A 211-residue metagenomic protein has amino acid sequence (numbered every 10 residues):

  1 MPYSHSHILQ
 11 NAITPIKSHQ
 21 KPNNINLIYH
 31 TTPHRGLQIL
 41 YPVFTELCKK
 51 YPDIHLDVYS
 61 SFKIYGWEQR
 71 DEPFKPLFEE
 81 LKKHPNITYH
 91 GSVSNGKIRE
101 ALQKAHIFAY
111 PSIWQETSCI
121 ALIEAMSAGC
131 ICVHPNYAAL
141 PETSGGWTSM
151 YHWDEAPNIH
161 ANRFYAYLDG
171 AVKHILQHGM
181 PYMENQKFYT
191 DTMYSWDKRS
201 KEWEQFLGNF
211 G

Functional and structural regions predicted by a protein language model:
M1-S18: Donor nucleotide-sugar binding/catalytic pocket of nucleotide-sugar-dependent glycosyltransferases
H19-G36, Y41-F44, C48, D57: Conserved donor-binding/catalytic core segment of Leloir-type glycosyltransferases
H55-F74, G91: Glycosyltransferase donor-sugar binding loop
R70-G96: Nucleotide-activated donor-binding/catalytic signature segment of Leloir-type glycosyltransferases, i.e., the conserved
Q103-T117, C130: Acidic donor-binding loop of glycosyltransferase active sites
I131-H134, P141: Short hydrophobic beta-strand element within catalytic cores of glycosyltransferases and related nucleotide-activated
P141-V172: Change "using UDP/GDP/dTDP sugars" to "using nucleotide sugars
E155, I159, L176-G211: A charged, aromatic-enriched C-terminal amphipathic alpha-helix characteristic of glycosyltransferases across folds
